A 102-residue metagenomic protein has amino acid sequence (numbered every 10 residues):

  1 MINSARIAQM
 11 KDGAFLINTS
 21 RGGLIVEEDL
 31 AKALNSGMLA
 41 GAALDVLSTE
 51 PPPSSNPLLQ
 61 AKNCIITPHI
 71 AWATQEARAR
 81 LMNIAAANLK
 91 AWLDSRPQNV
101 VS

Functional and structural regions predicted by a protein language model:
M1-G13: Rossmann-like dinucleotide/phosphate-binding beta-alpha-beta segment
D12-S102: Rossmann-like dinucleotide-binding domain for NAD(H)/NADP(H)
